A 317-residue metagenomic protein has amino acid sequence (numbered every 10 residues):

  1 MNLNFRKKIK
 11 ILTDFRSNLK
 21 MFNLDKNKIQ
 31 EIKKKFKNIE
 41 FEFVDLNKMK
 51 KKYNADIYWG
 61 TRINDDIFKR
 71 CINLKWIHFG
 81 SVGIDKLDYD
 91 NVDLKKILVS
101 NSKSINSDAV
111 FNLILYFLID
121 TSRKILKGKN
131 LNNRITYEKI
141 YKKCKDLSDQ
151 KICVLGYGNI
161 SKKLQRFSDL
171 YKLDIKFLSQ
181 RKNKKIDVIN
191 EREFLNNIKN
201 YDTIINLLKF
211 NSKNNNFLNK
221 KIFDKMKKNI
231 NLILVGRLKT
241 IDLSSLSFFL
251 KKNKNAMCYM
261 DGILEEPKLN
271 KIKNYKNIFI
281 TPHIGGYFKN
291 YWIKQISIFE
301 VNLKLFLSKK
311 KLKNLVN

Functional and structural regions predicted by a protein language model:
M1-A55: N-terminal glycine-/charge-rich "phosphate-binding" loop or analogous flexible N-terminal tail
N2-N4, S100-L113, K127, E265-N317: C-terminal helix-to-coil terminal segments
E42-K52, D65-F68, I186-Y201: Short acidic low-complexity segments
D56-L131: Phosphate/diphosphate ligand-binding glycine-rich loop within oxidoreductases
W59-G60, F79, I205-N206, L234 (+1 more regions): Redox-cofactor binding/interface segments in oxidoreductases and associated redox assembly factors
D93-I105, K228-N231, S247-G262, N274-G286: Rossmann-fold dehydrogenase core element
G128-K163: Glycine-rich NAD(P)-binding loop of Rossmann-like domains
R181-K271: Rossmann-like adenosine-cofactor binding region
